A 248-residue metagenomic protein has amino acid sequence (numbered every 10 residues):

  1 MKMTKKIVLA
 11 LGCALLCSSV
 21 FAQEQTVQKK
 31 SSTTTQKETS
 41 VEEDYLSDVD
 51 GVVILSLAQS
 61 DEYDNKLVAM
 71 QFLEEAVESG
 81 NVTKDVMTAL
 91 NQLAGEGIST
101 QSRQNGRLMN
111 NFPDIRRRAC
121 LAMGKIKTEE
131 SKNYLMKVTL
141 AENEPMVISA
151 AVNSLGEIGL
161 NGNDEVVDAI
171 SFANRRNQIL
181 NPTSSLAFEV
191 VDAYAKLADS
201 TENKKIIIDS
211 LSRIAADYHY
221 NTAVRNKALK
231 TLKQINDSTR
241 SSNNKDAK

Functional and structural regions predicted by a protein language model:
M1-L9: Bacterial N-terminal signal peptides that target proteins for export
C13-A14: Short, linear, compositionally biased motifs with a strong N-terminal bias
C17-S19: N-terminal signal peptide c-region/cleavage motif recognized by signal peptidases
T26-K30, E38-Q59, S79-N105, T128-L140 (+3 more regions): Amphipathic alpha-helical scaffolding segments comprising HEAT/armadillo-like alpha-solenoid repeats
S32-D44, D64-N81, N105-M109, P113-T128 (+3 more regions): Structural detector for internal amphipathic alpha-helices that build alpha-solenoid repeat scaffolds
D61-D64, I179, H219: Charged, low-complexity interaction regions
E142-N143, H219-Y220: Short coil/turn segments at helix-helix junctions and helix-capping linkers within large alpha-helical proteins
